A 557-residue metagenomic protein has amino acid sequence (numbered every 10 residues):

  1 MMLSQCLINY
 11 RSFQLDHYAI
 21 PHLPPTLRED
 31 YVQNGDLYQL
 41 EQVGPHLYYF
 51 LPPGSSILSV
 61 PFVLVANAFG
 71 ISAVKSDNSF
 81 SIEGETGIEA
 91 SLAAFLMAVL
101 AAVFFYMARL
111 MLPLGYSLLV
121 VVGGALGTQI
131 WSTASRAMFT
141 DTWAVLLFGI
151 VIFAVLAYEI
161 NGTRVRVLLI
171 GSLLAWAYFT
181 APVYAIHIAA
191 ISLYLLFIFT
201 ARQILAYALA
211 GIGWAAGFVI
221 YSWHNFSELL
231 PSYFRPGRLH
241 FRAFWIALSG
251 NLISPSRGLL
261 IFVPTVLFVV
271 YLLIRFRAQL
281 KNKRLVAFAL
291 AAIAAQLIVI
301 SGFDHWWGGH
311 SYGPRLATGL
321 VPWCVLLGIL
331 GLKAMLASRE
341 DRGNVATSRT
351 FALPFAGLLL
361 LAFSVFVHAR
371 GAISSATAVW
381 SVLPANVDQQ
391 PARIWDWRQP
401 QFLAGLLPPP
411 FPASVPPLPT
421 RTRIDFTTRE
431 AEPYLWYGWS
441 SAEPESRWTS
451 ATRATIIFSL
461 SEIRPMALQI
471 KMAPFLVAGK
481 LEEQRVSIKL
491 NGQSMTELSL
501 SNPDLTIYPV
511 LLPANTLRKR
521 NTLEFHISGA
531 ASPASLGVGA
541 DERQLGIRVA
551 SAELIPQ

Functional and structural regions predicted by a protein language model:
N9-S91, R238-L239, D304: Interfacial juxtamembrane loops and adjacent helix segments that form the catalytic/substrate-binding surfaces
P21-F50, V219, W223-A278, P391-L418 (+1 more regions): Membrane-lumen/periplasm interface segments of multi-pass, membrane-embedded glycan/lipid transferases
I71-F80, V99-G127, L146, I160-L169: Transmembrane-helix signature of polytopic, membrane-embedded enzymes that assemble or transfer cell-envelope glycans
L119-G124, V151, L169-L174, I212 (+2 more regions): Transmembrane alpha-helix segments characteristic of polytopic inner-membrane glycan-assembly/cell-envelope
V151-V167, A177: Membrane-interface transmembrane helices that cradle and orient dolichyl/undecaprenyl
I186-I212, F268-K281, R342: Perimembrane helix-loop-helix junctions
L209-A216, N282-A294, M335-S374: Signature aromatic-anchored transmembrane alpha helix within multi-pass, membrane-resident enzymes that catalyze glycan
V387-Q557: C-terminal luminal/periplasmic domains and tails of membrane-associated envelope-modifying transferases
